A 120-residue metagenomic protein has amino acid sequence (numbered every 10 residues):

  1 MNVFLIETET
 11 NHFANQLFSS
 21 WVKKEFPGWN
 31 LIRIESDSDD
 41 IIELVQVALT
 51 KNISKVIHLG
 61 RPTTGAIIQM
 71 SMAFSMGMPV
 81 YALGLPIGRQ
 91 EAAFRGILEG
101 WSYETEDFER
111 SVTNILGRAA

Functional and structural regions predicted by a protein language model:
M1-A120: Conserved catalytic or regulatory cores that recognize and/or transform ribose-phosphate-containing ligands
